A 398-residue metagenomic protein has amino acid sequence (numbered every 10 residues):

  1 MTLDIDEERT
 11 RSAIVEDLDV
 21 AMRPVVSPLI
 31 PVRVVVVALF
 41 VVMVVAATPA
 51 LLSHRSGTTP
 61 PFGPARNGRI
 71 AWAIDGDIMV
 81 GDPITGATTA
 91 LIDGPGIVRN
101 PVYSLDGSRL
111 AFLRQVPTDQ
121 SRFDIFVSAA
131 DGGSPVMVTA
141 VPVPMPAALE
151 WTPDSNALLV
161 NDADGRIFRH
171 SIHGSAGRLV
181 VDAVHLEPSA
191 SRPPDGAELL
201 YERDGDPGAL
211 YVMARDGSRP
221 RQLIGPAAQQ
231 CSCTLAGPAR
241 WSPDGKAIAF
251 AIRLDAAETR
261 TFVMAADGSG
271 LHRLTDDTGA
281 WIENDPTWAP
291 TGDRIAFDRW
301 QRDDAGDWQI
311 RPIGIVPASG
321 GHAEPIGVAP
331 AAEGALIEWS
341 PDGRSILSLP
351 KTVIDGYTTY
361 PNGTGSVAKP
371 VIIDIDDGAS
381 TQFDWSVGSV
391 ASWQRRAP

Functional and structural regions predicted by a protein language model:
M1-I5: Short alpha-helical interface segments
D6-A13, D19-V20, S27-P398: Sequence signature of WD/YWTD-type beta-propeller architectures
